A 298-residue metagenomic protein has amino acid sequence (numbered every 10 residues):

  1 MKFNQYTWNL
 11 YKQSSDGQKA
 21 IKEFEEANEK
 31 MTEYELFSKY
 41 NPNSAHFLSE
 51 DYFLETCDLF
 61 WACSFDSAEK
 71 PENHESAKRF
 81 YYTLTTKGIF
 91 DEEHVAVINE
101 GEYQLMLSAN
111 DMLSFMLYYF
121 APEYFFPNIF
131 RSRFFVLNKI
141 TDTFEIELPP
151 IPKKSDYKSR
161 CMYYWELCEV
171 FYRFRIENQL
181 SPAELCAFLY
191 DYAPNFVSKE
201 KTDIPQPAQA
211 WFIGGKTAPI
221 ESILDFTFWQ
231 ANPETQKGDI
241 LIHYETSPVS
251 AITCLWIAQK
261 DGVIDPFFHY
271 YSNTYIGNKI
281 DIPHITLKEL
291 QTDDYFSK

Functional and structural regions predicted by a protein language model:
M1-M106, A121-Q206, D261: An N-terminal alpha-helical hairpin/helix-loop-helix interaction module that forms a charged, gly/pro-flexible surface
L113-M116: Conserved beta-strand->loop/alpha-helix structural units within folded catalytic cores of enzymes with alpha/beta
P205-L224: Short, basic/aromatic beta-hairpin or loop at an interaction surface
L224-A231: Short alpha-helix capping/helix-loop boundary micro-motifs
A231-E245: Short coil-to-beta transition motif at edge beta-strands of beta-rich domains
E245-A251: Short, charged beta-turn/beta-strand-edge "cap" motif at the junction between a beta-strand and an adjacent loop
I257-K298: Aromatic- and Lys/Arg-enriched surface recognition patch
